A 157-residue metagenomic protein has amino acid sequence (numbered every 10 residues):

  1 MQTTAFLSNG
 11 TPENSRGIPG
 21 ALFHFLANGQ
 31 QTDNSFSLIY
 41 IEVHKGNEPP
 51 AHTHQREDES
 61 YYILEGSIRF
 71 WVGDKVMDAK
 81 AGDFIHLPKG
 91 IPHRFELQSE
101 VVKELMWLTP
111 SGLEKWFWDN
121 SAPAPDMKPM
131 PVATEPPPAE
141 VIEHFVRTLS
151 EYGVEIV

Functional and structural regions predicted by a protein language model:
M1-A21, F25-F36, K45-E57, S67-H86 (+1 more regions): Jelly-roll (double-stranded beta-helix
Y61: Structured binding elements
